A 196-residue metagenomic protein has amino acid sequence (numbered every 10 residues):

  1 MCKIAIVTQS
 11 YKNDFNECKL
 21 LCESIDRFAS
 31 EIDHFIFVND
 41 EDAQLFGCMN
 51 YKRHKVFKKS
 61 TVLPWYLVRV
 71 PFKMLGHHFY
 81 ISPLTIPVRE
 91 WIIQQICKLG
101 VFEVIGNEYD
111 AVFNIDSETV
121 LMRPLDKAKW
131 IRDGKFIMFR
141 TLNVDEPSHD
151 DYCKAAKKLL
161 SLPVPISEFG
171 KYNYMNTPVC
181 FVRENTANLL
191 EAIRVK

Functional and structural regions predicted by a protein language model:
M1-E23: N-proximal low-complexity "stem/linker" segments adjacent to membrane-targeting elements
K3, I32-F35, D110-A111: Residues at the starts of beta-strands that form the adenosine-phosphate
N16, E41-G47: Short, charged/polar "capping" segments at the starts of alpha-helices and the immediately preceding loops
E23-I32: Short, acidic, metal-binding catalytic loop of nucleotide-sugar glycosyltransferases
E31-D42, F57-L63: Short beta-strand/loop segment that forms part of the nucleotide-sugar
F46-N107: Active-site-proximal specificity loops/subdomain of glycosyltransferases
C97-M138: GT-A fold catalytic core of metal-dependent nucleotide-sugar glycosyltransferases, centered on the diacidic
M122-K196: Conserved catalytic core of nucleotide-sugar-dependent glycosyltransferases
